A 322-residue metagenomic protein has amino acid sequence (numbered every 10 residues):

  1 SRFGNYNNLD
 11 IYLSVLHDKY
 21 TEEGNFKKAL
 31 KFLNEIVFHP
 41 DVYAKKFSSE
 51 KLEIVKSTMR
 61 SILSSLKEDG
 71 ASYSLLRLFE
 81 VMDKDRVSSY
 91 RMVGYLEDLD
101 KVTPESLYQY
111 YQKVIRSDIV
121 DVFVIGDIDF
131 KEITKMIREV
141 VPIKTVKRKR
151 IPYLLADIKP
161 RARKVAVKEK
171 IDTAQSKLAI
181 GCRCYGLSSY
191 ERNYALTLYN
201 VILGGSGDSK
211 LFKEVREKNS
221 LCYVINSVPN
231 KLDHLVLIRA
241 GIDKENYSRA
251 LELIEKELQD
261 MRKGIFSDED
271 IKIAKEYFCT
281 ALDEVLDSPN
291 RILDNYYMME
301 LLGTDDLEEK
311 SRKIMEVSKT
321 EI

Functional and structural regions predicted by a protein language model:
S1, L33, E191-L203, V215: Active/ligand-binding-proximal structured segments within catalytic/core domains that scaffold catalytic residues
S1-E35, S72-G94, I119-I125, A179-Y185 (+2 more regions): M16 family metallopeptidases and their MPP-like homologs
S14, A29-A44, T58, I62-D69 (+3 more regions): Mid-sequence acidic-hydrophobic segments that form the walls of catalytic/ligand-binding cavities or oligomerization
H39-L63, K149-K159, K256-V285: Acidic/histidine-enriched alpha-helical segments
M59-K67, A162-Q175, T280-P289: Short, low-order "capping/linker" segments at domain edges
S88, L96-D98, K113-S117, D121-L187: An aromatic/glycine/proline-enriched structural segment found at the starts of mature extracellular/organellar domains
E97, K101, Y153, K210-E214 (+1 more regions): Short, conserved active-site entrance elements at the starts or edges of catalytic domains
